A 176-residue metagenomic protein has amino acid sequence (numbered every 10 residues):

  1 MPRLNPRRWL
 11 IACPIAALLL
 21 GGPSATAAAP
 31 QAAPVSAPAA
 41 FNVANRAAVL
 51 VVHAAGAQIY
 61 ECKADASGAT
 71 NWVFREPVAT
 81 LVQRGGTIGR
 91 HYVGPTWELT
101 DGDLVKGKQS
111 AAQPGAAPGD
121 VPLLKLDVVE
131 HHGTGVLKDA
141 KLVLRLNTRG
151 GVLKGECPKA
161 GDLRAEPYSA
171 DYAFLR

Functional and structural regions predicted by a protein language model:
M1-P2, L18: A general, composition-driven signal for non-globular sequence regions
P2-C13: Bacterial N-terminal signal peptides that target proteins for export
A12-G21: Bacterial N-terminal signal peptides
P23-P30: Signal peptide processing junction and immediate N-terminal pro/mature segment of secreted/exported proteins
P30-E61, A66-R176: Primary mode marks residue(s) on the alpha4-beta5-alpha5 output face of response regulator receiver
